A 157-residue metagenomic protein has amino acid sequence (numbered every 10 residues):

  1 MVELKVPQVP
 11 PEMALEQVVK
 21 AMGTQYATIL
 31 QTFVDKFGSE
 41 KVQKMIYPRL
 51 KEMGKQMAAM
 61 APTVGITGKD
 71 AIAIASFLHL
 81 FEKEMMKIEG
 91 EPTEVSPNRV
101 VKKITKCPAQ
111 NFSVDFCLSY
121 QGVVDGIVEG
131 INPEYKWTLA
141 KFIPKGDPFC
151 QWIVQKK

Functional and structural regions predicted by a protein language model:
M1-N98, K106-G122, E134-F149, K156-K157: N-terminal accessory segment detector
I127-V128: Ordered core of a single globular domain
